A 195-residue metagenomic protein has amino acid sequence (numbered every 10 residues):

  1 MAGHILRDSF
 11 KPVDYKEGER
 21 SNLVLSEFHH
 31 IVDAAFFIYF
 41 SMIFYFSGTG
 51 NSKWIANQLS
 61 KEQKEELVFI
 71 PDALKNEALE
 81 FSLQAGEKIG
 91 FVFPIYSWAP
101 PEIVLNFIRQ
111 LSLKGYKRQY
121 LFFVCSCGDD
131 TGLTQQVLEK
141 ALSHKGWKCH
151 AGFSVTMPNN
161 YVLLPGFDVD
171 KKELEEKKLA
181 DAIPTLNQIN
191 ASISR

Functional and structural regions predicted by a protein language model:
H4, F10, A35, Y39 (+3 more regions): FMN-binding flavodoxin-like domain, especially the glycine-rich phosphate-binding loop
L6, L23-L25, H30, F37: Short hydrophobic targeting helices and cationic amphipathic motifs that mediate membrane/organellar targeting
P12, R20, F28: Cationic, low-complexity basic patches in intrinsically disordered or flexible, solvent-exposed regions
E77-L79: Short acidic active-site motifs
